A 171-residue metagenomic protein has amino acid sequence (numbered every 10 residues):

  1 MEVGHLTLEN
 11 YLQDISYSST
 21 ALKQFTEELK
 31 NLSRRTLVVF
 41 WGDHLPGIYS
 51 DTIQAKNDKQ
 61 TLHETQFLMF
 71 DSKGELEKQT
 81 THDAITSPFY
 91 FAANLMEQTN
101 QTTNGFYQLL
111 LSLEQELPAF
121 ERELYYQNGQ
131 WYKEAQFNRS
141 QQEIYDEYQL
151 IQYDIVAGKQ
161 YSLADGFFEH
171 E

Functional and structural regions predicted by a protein language model:
M1-E171: Solvent-exposed soluble domains appended to multi-pass membrane proteins
